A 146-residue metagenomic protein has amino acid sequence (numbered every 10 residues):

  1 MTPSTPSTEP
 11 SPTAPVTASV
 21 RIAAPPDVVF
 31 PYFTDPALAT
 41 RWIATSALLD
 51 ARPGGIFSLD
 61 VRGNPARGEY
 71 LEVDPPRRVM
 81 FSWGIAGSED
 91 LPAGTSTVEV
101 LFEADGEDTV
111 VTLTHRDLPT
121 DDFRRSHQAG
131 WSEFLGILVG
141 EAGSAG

Functional and structural regions predicted by a protein language model:
M1-T17: Short acidic N-proximal helix/loop "leader" segments that mark the beginning of a domain or an inter-domain linker
T2-P3, D117-G146: A conserved amphipathic terminal alpha-helix motif
P10-S11, L59-V61, L91: Short Gly/Pro-enriched turn/cap motifs at secondary-structure boundaries
T17-A18, A24, P36-E69, R78: Short beta-edge strand/loop motif at the mouth of beta-sheet-based domains
Y32-F33, V73: Conserved catalytic core of Hanks-type protein kinase domains
A47-D50, G63-V110, R116: Hydrophobic-ligand binding "helix-grip"
